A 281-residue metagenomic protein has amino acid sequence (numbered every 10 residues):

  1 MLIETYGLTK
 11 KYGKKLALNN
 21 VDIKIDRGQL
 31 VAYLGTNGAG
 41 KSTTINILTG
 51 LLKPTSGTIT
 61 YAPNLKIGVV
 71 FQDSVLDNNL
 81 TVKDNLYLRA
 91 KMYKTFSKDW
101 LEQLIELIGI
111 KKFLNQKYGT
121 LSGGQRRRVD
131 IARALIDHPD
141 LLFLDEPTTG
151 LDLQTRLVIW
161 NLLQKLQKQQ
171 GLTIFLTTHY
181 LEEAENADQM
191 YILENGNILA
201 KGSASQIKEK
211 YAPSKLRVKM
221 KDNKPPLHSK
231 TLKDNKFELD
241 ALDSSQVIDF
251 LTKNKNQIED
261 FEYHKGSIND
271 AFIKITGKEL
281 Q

Functional and structural regions predicted by a protein language model:
Y87, F96-F113: Conserved ABC ATPase "signature" region
K117-L121: Conserved ABC ATPase signature
H138: Conserved catalytic motifs of ABC-family nucleotide-binding domains
L142-D145: Catalytic Walker B motif of ABC-type/P-loop ATPase nucleotide-binding domains
P213-Q281: Short, charged/small-residue-rich alpha-helical element at the C-terminal edge of ABC transporter nucleotide-binding
